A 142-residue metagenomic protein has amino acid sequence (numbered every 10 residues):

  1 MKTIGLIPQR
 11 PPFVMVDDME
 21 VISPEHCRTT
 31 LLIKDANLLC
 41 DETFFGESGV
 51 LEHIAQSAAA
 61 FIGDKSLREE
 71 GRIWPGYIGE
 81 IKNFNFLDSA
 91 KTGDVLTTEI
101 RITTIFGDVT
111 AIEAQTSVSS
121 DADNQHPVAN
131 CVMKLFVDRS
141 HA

Functional and structural regions predicted by a protein language model:
M1-R10, R72: Short aromatic-glycine motifs in intrinsically disordered, low-complexity regions
R10-G46: Catalytic strand-loop segment that frames the active site of acyl-thioester-processing enzymes
F13-M15, L96, T110: Hydrophobic core residues within well-ordered beta-strands of beta-rich domains
D17-E20, L87, R101-T103: Conserved positions in beta-strands of structured domains
D18-V21, N83, N130: Extracellular/lumenal ectodomain signal focusing on beta-strand-rich modules and carbohydrate-recognition contexts
R28, A60, K91-T92, R101-A142: HotDog/MaoC-like acyl-thioester-processing domains
E42-F61, I78-G79: Compact, glycine-rich, soluble single-domain proteins
A60-E99, V132: Hydrophobic beta-strand-centered segment that forms part of the acyl-chain substrate-binding groove
